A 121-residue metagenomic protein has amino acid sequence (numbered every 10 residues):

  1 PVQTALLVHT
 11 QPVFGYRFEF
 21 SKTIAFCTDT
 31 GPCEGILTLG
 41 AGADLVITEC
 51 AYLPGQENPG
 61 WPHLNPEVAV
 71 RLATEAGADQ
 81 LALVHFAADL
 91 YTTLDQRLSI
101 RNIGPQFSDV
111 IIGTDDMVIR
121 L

Functional and structural regions predicted by a protein language model:
P1-T38, V118-L121: Core dinuclear metal-dependent hydrolase active-site scaffold
P32-D116: Cap/insert and terminal regions of metallo-dependent hydrolase folds
